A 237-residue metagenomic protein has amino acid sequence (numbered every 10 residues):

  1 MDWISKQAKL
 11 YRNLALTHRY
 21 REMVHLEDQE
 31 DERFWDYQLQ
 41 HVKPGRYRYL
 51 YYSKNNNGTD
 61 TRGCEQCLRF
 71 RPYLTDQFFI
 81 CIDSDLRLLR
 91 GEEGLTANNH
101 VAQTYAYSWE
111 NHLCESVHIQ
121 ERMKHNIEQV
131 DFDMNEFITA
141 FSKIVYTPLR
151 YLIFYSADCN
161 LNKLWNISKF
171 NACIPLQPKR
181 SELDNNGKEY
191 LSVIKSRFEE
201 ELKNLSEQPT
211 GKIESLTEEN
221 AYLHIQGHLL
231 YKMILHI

Functional and structural regions predicted by a protein language model:
M1-I237: Acidic, divalent-metal-binding catalytic cores of TOPRIM and closely related two-metal-ion phosphodiester/pyrophosphate
